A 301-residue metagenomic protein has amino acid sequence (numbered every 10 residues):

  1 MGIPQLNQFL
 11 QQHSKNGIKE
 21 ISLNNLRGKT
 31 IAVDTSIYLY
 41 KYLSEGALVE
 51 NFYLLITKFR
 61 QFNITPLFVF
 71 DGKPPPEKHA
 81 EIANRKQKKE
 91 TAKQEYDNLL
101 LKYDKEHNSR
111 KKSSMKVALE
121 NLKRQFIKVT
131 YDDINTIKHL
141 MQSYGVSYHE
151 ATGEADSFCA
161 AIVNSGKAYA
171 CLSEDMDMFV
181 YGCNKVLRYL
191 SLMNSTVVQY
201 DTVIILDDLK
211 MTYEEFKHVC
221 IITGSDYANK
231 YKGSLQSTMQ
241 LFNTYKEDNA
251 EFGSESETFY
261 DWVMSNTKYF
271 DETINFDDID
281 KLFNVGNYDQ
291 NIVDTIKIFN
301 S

Functional and structural regions predicted by a protein language model:
P4-N16, L26-T152, A161: Noncatalytic, basic helical substrate-engagement surface that gates or grips nucleic-acid strands
H13-R27, I31, F62-T65, S195-S301: Non-catalytic nucleic-acid-binding/docking modules located in mid-to-C-terminal regions of nucleic-acid enzymes
V69, A151, S173-E174, Y189: Generic beta-sheet signal
P74, A155, D177-M178: Alpha-helix capping/helix-boundary segments
N84-Q87, K167-Y169, R188-S191: Short, hinge-like loop/turn segments at secondary-structure boundaries
E154-F158, N194: A short acidic, often aromatic-flanked loop/helix-cap motif at beta-alpha or helix-coil junctions that lines enzyme
C159-L187: Acidic, metal-binding active-site segment of PIN/NYN-like and related structure-specific nucleases
M178-Y181, K185-V186, L192-Q199, V203-I204: Conserved NTP-donor binding/palm subdomain of two-metal-ion nucleotidyltransferases/polymerases, i.e., the charged
